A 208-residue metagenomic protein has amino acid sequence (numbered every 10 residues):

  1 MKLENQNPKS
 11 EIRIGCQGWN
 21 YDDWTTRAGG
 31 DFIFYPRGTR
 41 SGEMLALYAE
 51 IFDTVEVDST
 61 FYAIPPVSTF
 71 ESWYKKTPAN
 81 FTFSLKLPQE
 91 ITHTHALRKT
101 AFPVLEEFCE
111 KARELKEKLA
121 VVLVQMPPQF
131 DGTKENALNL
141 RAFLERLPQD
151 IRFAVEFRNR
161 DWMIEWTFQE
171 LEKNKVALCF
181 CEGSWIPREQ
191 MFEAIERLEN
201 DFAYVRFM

Functional and structural regions predicted by a protein language model:
M1-M208: Residues lining hydrophobic/aromatic ligand-binding pockets adjacent to catalytic sites
